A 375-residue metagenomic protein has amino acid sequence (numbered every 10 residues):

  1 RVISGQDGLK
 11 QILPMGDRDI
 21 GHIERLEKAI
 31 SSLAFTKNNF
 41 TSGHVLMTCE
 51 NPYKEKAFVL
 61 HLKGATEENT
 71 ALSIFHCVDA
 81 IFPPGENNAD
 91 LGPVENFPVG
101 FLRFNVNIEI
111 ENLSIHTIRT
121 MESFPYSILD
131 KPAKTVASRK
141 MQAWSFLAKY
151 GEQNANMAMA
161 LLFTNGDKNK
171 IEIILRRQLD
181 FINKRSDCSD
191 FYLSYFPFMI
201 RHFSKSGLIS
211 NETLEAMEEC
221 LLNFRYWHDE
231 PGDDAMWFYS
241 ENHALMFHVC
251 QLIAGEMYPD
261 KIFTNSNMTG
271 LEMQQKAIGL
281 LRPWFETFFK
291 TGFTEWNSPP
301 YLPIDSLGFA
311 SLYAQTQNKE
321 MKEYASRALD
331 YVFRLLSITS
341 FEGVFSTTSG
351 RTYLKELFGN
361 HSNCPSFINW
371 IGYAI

Functional and structural regions predicted by a protein language model:
R1-F146: Mature N-terminal, pre-catalytic/accessory segment of carbohydrate-active enzymes
G5-N39, Q317-I375: Extended polysaccharide-engagement surfaces of secreted carbohydrate-active enzymes
D7, D19, S32, N38-N39 (+19 more regions): Detector for Asparagine
N39, G43-H44, T48-N51, T66 (+5 more regions): Broad hydrophobic/π-residue packing in well-ordered secondary structure
Y53, Y126, Y150, Y192-Y195 (+11 more regions): Sequence-level detector for tyrosine residue identity
P132-T316: Aromatic-lined, polymer-binding surfaces characteristic of secreted/periplasmic polysaccharide-degrading enzymes
